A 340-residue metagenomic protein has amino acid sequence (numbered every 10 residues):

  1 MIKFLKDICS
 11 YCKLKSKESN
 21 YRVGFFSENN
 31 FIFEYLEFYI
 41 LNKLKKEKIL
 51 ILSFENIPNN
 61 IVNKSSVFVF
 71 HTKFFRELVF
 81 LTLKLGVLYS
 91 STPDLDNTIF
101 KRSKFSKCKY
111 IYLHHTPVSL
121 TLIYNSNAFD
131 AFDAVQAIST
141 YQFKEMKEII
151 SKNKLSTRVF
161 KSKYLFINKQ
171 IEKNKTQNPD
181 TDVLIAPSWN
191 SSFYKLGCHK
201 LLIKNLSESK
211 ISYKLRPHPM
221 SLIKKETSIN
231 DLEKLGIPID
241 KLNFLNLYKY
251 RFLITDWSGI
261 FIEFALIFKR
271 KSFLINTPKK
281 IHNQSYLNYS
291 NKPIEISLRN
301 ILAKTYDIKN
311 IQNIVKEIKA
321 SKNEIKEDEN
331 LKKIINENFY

Functional and structural regions predicted by a protein language model:
M1-K84: N-terminal pre-catalytic "stem/leader" segment of glycosyltransferase-like enzymes
N30-K48, S162-I229, N300-I308, A320-S321: Conserved catalytic-core segment of nucleotide-activated headgroup transferases in glycan assembly
K48-E55, D133-S139, K214-H218: Short internal beta-strands
N56-A128: Extended catalytic core of nucleotide-activated donor transferases of GT-like folds
F74-R76, P219-I262, I267: Donor nucleotide-activated moiety binding/catalytic core segment of transferases that use nucleotide-activated donors
V87, S91, S106-N168: Active-site-proximal region of nucleotide-activated glycan assembly enzymes, centered on histidine/acidic-rich loops
N230-L232, G259-I325: Catalytic binding pocket for nucleotide-activated donors in carbohydrate/polymer assembly enzymes
E317-Y340: C-terminal alpha-helical cap of glycosyltransferases
